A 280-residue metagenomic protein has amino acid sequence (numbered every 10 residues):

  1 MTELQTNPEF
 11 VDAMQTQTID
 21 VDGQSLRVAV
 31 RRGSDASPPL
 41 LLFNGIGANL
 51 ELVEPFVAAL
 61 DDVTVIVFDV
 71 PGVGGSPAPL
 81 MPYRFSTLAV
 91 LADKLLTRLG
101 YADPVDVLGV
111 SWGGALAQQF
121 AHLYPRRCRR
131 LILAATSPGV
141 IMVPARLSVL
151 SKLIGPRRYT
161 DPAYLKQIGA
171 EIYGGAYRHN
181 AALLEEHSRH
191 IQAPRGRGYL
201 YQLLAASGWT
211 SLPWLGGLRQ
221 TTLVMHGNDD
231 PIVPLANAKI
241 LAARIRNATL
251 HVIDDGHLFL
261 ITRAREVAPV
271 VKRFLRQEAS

Functional and structural regions predicted by a protein language model:
M1-L40, D62, R276-S280: Alpha/beta-hydrolase fold catalytic core
Q24-P77: Conserved HGGG/HGGXW glycine-rich cap/lid loop of the alpha/beta-hydrolase fold
V67-L108: Active-site loop/oxyanion-hole signature of alpha/beta-hydrolase fold enzymes
Q118, H122, R129-R158: Flexible "cap/lid" loop of the alpha/beta hydrolase fold
M142, P162-W214: Conserved alpha/beta-hydrolase catalytic His-Asp/Glu region
L218, V224-H226, D230: Short beta-strand/loop motif that positions the catalytic acidic residue of the alpha/beta-hydrolase fold
P231-N237: Conserved alpha/beta-hydrolase "acid-adjacent" motif
G256-A268: Catalytic histidine-centered segment of alpha/beta-hydrolase-like enzymes
